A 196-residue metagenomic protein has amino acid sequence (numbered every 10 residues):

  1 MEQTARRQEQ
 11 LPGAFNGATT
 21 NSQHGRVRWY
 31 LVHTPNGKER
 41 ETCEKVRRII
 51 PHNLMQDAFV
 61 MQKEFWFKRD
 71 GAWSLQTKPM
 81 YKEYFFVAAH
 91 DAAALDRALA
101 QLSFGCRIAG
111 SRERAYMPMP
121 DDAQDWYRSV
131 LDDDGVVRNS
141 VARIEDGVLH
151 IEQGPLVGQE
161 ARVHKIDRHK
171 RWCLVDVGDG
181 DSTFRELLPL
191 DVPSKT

Functional and structural regions predicted by a protein language model:
E2-V148, K165, L174-T196: Acidic-enriched and Gly/Ser
N36, G154-L156: Loop/turn elements at beta-strand to alpha-helix junctions within RNA-recognition modules
G158-I166: Short beta-strand-centered aromatic/proline hotspots
